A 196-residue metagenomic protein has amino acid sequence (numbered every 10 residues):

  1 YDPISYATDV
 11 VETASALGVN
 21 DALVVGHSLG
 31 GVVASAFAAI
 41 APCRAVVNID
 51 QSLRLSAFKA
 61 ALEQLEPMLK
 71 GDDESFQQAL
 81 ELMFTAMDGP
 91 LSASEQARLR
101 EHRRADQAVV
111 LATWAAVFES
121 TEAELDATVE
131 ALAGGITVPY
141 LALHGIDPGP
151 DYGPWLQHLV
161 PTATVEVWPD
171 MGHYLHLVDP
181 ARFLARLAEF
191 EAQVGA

Functional and structural regions predicted by a protein language model:
Y1-V25, L29, A185-A188: Active-site loop/oxyanion-hole signature of alpha/beta-hydrolase fold enzymes
V11, S35-A39, L184: Short, hydrophobic alpha-helix immediately C-terminal to the catalytic nucleophile
G18-D21, C43, T137-V138, T162: Active-site acidic short loop of glycosyltransferases
V24, N48, A142-H144: Structural beta-sheet core signal
S35-A39, C43-F76: Flexible "cap/lid" loop of the alpha/beta hydrolase fold
Q51, P67-M68, Q78-H102, A115-E122 (+1 more regions): Helix-loop "lid/cap" segments that line or gate small-molecule binding pockets
A108-L159, T164-V167: Conserved serine/cysteine hydrolase catalytic core
P161-A196: Catalytic active-site module of serine/aspartate enzymes centered on a nucleophile-bearing elbow/loop
